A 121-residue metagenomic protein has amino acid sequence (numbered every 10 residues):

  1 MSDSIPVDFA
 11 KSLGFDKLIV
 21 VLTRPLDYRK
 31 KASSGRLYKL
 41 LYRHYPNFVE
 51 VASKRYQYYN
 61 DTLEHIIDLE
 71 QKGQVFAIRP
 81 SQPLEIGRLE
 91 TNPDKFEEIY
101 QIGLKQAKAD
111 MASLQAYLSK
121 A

Functional and structural regions predicted by a protein language model:
M1: Switch II (G3) loop of P-loop NTPases
S4-A121: Non-catalytic peripheral regions of patatin-like phospholipases
